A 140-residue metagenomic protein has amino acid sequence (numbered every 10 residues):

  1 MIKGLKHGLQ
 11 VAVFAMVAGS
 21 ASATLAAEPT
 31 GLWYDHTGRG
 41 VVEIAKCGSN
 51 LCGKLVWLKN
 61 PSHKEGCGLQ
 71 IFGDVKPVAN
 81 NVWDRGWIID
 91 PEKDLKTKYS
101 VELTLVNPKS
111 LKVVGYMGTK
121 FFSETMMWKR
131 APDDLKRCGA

Functional and structural regions predicted by a protein language model:
M1-A12: Bacterial N-terminal signal peptides that target proteins for export
A18-S22: N-terminal signal peptide c-region/cleavage motif recognized by signal peptidases
A23-E28: Boundary at the C-terminal end of the N-terminal hydrophobic targeting segment
P29-S100, D133: Central antiparallel beta-sheet cores of small beta-barrel/beta-sandwich binding domains
A79, L105-K109: Residue-level recognition of beta-strand termini and adjacent short loop/turns
D94-K96, V106, F121: A cross-taxa feature marking solvent-exposed loop/turn segments within ectodomains of secreted and single-pass membrane
V113-V114: Ligand-binding face of N-terminal immunoglobulin V-set domains in extracellular IgSF glycoproteins
M117-A140: Edge beta-strand at a domain terminus
